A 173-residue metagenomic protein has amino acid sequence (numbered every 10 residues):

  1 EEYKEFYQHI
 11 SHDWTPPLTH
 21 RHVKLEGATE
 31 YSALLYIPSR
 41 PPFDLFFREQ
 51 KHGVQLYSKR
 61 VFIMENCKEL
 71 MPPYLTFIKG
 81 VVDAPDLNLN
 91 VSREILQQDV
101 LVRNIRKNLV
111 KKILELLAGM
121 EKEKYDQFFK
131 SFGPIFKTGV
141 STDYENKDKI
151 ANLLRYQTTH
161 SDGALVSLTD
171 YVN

Functional and structural regions predicted by a protein language model:
E1-N173: Conserved GHKL (Bergerat-fold) ATPase module
